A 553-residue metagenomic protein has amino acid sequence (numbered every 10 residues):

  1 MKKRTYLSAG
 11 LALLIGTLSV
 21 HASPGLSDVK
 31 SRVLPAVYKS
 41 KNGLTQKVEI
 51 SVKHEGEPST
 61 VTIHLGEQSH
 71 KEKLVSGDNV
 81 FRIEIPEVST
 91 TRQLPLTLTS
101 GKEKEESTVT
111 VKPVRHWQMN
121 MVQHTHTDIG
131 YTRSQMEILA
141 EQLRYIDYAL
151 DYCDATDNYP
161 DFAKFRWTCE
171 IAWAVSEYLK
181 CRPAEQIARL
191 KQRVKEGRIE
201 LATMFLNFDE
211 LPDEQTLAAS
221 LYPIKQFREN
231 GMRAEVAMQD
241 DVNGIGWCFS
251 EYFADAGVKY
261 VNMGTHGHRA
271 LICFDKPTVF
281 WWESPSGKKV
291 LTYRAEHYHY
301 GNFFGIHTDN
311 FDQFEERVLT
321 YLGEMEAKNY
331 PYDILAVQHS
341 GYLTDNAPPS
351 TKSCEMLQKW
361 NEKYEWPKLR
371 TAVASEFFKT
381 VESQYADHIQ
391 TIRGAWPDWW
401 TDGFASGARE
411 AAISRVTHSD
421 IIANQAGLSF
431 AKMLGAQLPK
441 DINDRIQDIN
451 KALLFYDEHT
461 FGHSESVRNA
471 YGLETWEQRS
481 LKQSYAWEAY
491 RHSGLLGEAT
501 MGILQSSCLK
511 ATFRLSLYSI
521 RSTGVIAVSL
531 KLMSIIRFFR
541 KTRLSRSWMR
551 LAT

Functional and structural regions predicted by a protein language model:
M1-G10: Bacterial N-terminal signal peptides that target proteins for export
A9-T17: Bacterial N-terminal signal peptides
P24-T523, A527-V528, R537, L544 (+1 more regions): Catalytic-domain carbohydrate-binding cleft regions of carbohydrate-active enzymes
M533: Catalytic core of carbohydrate-active enzymes
